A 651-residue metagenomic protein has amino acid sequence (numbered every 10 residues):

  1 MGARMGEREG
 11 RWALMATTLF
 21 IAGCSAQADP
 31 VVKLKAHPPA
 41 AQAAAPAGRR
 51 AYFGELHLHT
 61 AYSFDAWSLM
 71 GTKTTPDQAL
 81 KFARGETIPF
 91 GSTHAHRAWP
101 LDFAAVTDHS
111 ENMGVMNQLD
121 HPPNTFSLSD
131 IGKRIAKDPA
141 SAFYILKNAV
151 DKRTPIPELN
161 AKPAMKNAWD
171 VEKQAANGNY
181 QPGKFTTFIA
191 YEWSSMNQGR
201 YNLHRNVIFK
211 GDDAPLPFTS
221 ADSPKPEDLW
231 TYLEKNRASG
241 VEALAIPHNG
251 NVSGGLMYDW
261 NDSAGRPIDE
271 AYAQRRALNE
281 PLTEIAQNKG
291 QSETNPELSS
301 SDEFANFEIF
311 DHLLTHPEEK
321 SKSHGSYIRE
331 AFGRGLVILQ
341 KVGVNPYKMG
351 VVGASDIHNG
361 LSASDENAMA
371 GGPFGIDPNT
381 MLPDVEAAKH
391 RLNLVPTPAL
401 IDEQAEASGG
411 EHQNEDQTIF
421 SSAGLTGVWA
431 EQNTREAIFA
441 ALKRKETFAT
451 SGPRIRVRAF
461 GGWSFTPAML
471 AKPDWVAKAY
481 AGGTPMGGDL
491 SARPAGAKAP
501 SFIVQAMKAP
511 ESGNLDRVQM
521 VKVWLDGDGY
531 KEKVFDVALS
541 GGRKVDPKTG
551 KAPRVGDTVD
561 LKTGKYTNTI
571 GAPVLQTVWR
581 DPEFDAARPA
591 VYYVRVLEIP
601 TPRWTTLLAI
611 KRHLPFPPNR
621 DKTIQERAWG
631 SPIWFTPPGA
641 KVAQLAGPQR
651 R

Functional and structural regions predicted by a protein language model:
G2-L14: Bacterial N-terminal signal peptides that target proteins for export
A13-G23: Bacterial N-terminal signal peptides
S25-P76, L80-A83, T87-L128, G132-R134 (+7 more regions): C-terminal functional module detector
T60-Y62, V150-T154, F209-G211, I419-F420: Surface-exposed beta-strand-to-loop junctions that form interaction patches on eukaryotic regulatory domains
T125-P155: Aromatic- and acidic-residue-enriched carbohydrate-binding clefts of CAZyme catalytic domains
G178-Q181, S194-G199, L203, V207 (+2 more regions): A conserved hydrophobic secondary-structure block that centers on an alpha-helix together with its immediately flanking
G211-D213, N433: Short loop segments at secondary-structure junctions
D228-Y232: Acidic, metal/ion-coordinating pockets
